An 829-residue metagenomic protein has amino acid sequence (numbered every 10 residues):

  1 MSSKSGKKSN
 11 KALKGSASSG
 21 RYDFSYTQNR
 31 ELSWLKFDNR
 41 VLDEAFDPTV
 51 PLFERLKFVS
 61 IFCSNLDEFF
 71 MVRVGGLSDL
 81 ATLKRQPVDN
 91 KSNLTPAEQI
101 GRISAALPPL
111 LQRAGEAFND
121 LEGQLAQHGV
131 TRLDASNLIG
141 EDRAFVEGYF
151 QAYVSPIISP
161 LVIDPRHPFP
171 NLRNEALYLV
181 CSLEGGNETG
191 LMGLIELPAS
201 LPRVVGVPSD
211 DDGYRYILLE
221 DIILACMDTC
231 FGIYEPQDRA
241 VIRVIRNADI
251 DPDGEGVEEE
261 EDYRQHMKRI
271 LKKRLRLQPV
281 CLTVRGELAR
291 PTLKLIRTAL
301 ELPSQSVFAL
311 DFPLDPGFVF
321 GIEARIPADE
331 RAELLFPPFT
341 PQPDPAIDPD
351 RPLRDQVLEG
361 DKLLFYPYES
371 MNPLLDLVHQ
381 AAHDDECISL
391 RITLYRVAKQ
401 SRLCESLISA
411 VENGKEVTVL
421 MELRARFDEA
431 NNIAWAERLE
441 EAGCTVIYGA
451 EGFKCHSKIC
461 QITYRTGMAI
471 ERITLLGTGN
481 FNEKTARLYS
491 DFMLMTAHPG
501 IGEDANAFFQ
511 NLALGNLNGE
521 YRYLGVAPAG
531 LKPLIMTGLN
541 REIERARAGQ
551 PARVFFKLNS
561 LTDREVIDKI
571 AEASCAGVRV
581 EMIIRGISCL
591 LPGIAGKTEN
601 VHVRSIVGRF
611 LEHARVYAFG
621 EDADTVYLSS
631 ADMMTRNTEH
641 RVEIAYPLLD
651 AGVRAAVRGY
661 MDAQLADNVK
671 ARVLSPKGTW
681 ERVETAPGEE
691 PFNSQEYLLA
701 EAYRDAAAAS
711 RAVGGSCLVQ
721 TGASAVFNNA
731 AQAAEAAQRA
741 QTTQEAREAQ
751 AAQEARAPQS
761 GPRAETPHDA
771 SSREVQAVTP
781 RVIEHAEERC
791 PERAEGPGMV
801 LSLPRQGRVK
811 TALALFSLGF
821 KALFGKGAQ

Functional and structural regions predicted by a protein language model:
S2-V554, E572, A576, S588-A740 (+3 more regions): N-terminal localization/anchoring segments of enzymes in phospholipid and broader phosphate metabolism
R564: Active-site glycine- and acidic-residue-rich loops that bind and position anionic ligands or nucleotide-like cofactors
R579-I583: Hydrophobic alpha/beta core scaffold segments
Q744-Q753: Low-complexity tandem-repeat tracts in intrinsically disordered regions
